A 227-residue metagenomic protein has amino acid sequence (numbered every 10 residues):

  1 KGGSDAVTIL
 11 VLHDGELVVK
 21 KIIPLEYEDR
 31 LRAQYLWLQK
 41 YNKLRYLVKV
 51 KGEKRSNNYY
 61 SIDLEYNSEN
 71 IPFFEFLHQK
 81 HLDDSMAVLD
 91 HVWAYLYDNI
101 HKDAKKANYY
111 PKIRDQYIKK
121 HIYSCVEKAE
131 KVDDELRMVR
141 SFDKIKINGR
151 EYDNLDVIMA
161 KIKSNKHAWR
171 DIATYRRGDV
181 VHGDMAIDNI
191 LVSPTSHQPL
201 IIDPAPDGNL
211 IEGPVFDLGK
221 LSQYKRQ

Functional and structural regions predicted by a protein language model:
S4-Q34, F74-L77: ATP-binding glycine-rich loop module of kinase domains
L17-E26, E65-N67, I202-A205: Active-site ExK catalytic segment of metal-dependent nucleases
Y41-L44, F73-V139, M159-T174, V181: Conserved kinase catalytic-core helix
N42-S56: Conserved HxN/HPN-centered segment at the entrance to the catalytic loop of eukaryotic protein kinase-like domains
Y59-I71: Conserved short submotifs of the Hanks-type protein kinase catalytic core that shape the nucleotide-binding pocket
D179, D184, N189: Conserved catalytic-loop position in the HRD/HxD motif
S193-Q227: Active-site Asp-x-Gly
